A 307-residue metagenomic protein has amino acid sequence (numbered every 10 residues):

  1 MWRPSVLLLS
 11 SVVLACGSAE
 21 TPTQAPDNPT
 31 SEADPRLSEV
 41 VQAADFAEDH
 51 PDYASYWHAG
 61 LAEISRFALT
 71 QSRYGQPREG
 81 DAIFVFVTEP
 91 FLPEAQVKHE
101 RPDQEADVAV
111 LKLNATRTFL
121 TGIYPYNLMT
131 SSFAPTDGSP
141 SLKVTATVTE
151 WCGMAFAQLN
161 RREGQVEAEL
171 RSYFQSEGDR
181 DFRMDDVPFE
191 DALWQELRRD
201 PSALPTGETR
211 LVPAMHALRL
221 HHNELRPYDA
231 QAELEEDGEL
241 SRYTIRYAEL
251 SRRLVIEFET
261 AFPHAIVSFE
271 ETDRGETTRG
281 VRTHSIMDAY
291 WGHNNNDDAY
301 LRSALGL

Functional and structural regions predicted by a protein language model:
M1-V6: Bacterial N-terminal signal peptides that target proteins for export
L9-S10: Hydrophobic helical h-region of N-terminal Sec-dependent signal peptides in bacterial secretory/periplasmic proteins
V13-A15: C-terminal motif of bacterial Sec signal peptides marking the signal peptidase cleavage site
G17-E20: Bacterial signal peptide processing site
P22-E167, S202-L307: Acidic, serine/threonine-rich low-complexity disordered tracts
L159-T206: Surface-exposed beta-loop interaction hotspot
